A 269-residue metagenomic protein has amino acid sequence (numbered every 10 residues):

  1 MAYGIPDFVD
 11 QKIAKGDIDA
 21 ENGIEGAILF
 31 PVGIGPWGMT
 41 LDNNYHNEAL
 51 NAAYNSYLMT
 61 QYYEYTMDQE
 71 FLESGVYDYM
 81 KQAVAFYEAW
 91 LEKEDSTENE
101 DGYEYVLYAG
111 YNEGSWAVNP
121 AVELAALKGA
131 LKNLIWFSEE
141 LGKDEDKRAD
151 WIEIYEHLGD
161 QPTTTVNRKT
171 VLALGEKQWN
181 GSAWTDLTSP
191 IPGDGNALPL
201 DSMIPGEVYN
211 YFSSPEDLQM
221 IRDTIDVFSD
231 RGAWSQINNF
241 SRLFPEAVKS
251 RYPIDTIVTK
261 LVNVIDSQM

Functional and structural regions predicted by a protein language model:
M1-A27: Carboxylate/His-rich catalytic cores and anion/metal-binding grooves
M1-G4, F8, T40-N44, E48-Y65 (+2 more regions): Active-site core of glycosidic bond-cleaving carbohydrate-active enzymes
G4-F8, Y62-F71, G75-Q82, K93 (+1 more regions): Primarily short, surface-exposed interaction patches in extracytoplasmic proteins
A20-N22, S96-N99, G195: A general structural signal for short secondary-structure junctions and capping/turn motifs
E25-W37, E48-Q61, E98, Y103-Y108: Core alpha/beta catalytic barrel or barrel-like domain that forms the active/cofactor pocket in diverse metabolic
F30-N47, Y105-P120, D266-M269: Acidic/His metal-coordination segments adjacent to aromatic residues that form catalytic metal sites in metalloenzymes
Q82-E140: Acidic/histidine-rich catalytic neighborhood
